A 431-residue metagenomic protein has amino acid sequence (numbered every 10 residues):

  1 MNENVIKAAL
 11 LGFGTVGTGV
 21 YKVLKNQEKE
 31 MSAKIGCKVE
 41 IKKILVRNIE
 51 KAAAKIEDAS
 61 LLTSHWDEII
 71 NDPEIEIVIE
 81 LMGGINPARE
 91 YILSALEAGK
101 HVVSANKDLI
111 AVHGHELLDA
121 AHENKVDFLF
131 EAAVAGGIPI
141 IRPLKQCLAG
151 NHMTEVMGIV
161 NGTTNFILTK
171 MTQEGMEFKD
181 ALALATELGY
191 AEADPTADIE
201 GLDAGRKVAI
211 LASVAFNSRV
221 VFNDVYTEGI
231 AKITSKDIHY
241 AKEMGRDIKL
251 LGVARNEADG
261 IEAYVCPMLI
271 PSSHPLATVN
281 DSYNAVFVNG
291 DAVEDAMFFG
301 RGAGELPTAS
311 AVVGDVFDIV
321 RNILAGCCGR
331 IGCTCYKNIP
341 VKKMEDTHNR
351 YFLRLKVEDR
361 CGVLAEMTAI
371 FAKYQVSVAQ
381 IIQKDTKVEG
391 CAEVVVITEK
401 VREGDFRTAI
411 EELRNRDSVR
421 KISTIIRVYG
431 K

Functional and structural regions predicted by a protein language model:
M1-A98: N-terminal glycine-/serine-/threonine-rich beta1-alpha1-beta2 phosphate-ribose binding loop of Rossmann-like
R47-I49, D67, K107-D108, H115 (+3 more regions): Short, ordered loop/turn segments at secondary-structure junctions
A88-A98, K107-K145: Rossmann-fold NAD(P)-binding glycine/threonine-rich loop
H101-V103, V378: A short hydrophobic/small-residue beta-strand
H122-D203, I210: Rossmann-like NAD(P)H-binding beta-loop-alpha module
M153-M157, N165-L168, T172, L184 (+5 more regions): Catalytic, metal-anchored helix/loop core of enzyme active sites in primary metabolism
D180-T278, Y283-A285: Substrate-binding/catalytic subdomain of NAD(P)-dependent oxidoreductase enzymes
V316-K431: A conserved regulatory-domain signal marking ACT and ACT-like small-molecule sensing domains and adjacent regulatory
